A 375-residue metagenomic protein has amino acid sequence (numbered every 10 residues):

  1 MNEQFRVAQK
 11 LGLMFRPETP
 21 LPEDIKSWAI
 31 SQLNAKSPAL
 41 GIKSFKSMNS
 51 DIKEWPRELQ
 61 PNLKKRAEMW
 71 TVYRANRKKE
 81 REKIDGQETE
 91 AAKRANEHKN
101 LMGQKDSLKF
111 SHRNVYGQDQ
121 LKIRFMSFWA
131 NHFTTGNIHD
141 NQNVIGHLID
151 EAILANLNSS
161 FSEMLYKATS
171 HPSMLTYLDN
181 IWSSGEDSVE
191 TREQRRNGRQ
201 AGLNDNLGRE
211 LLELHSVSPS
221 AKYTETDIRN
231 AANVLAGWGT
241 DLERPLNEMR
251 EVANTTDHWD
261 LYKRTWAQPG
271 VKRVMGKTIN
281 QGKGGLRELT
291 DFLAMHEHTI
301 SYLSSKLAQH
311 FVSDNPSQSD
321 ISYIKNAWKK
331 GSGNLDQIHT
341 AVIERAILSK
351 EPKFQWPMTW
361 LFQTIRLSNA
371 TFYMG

Functional and structural regions predicted by a protein language model:
M1-E90, R94, D106, H147 (+1 more regions): His/Asp/Glu-rich metal/cofactor-coordinating catalytic motifs and the adjacent surface-exposed loops that frame enzyme
A91-H98, M102-I123, S127: Structured, charged N-terminal subsegments at the starts of enzyme catalytic cores and at intra-chain domain/subunit
K99-G103, N141-Q142, P316-S317: Helix-boundary capping/turn motifs
L121-F125, N137-V144, T176-D179: Short, flexible active-site-proximal loops enriched in glycine and acidic residues
F128-G136: Long, hydrophobic/aromatic-enriched structural stretches that serve as scaffold segments
